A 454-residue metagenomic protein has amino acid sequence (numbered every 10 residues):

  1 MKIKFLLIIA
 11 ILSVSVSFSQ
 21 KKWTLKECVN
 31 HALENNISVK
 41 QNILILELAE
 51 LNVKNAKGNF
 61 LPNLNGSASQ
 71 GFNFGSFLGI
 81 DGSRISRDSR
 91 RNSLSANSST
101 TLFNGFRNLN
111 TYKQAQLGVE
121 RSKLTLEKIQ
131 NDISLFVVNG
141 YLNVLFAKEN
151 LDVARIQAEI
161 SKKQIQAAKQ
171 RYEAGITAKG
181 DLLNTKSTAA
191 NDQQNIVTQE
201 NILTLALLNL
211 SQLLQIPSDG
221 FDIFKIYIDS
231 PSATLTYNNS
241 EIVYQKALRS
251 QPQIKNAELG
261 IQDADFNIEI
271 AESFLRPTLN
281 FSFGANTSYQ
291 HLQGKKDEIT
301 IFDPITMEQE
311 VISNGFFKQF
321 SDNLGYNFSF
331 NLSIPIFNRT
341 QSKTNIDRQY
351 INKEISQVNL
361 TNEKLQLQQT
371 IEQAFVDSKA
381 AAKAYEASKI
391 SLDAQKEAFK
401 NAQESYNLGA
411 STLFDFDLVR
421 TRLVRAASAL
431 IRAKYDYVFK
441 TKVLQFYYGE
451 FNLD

Functional and structural regions predicted by a protein language model:
K4-V14: Sec-dependent N-terminal signal peptides
F18-N65, S218, K225-D265, P335-I336 (+2 more regions): Bacterial Sec-pathway N-terminal export signals of envelope proteins
Q20-N139, N143, L279, F283 (+2 more regions): Short flexible linkers and secondary-structure junctions
E27, L126, D132-K246, D377 (+2 more regions): Periplasmic alpha-helical coiled-coil/stalk elements that build and connect Gram-negative outer-membrane
K40-L44, K57, D88, L102-Q130 (+7 more regions): Sec/SRP-type N-terminal targeting helices
L44, N191-I216, K389-E450: Short segments within alpha-helical structural elements
S67-T100, Y227-L235, E269, S282-I334: Small/polar, glycine/serine/threonine/aspartate-rich low-complexity segments that form flexible
S95-N97, Y141, Y244, S329-N331 (+1 more regions): Membrane-embedded beta-strand positions in outer-membrane beta-barrel channels/transporters
